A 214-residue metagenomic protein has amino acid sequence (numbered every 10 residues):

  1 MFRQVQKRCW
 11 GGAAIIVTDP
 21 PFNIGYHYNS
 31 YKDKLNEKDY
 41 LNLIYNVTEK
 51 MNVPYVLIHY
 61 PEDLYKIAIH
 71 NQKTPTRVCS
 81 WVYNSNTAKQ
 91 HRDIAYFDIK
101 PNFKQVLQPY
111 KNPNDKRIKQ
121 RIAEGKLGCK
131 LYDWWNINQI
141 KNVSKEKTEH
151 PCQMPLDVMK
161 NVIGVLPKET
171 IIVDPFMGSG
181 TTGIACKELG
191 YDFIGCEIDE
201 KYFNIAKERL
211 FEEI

Functional and structural regions predicted by a protein language model:
M1-I194, K201-F203: Core catalytic lobe of class I
A206-K207: Conserved SAM-binding loop
F211-I214: Class I S-adenosyl-L-methionine-dependent methyltransferase module
